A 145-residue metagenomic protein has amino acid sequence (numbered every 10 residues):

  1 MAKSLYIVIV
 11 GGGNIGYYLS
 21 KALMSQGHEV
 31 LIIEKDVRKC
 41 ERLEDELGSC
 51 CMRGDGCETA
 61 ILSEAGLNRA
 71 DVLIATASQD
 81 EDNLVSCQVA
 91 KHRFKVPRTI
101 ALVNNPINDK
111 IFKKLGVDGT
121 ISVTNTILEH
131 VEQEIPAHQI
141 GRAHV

Functional and structural regions predicted by a protein language model:
M1-H144: Cytosolic regulatory regions of ion transport systems
